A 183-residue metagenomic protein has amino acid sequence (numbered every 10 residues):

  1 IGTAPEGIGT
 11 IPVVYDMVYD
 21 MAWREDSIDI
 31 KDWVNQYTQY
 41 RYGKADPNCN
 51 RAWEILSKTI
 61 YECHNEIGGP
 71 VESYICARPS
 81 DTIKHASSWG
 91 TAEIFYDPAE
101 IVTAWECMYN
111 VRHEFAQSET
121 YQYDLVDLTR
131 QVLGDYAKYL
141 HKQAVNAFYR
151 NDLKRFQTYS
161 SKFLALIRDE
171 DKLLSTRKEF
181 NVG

Functional and structural regions predicted by a protein language model:
G2-G183: Substrate-binding groove of N-acetylhexosamine-processing glycoside hydrolases
